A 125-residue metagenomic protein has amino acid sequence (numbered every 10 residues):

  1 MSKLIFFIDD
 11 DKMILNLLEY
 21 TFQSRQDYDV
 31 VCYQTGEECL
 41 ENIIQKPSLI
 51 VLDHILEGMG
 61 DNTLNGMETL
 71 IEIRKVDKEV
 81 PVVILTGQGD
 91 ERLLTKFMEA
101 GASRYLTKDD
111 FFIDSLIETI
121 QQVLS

Functional and structural regions predicted by a protein language model:
D9: Conserved acidic carboxylate
K12-V31: Two-component/phosphorelay signaling modules centered on CheY-like receiver
C32-L49, D53-E57, S115: Acidic, metal-coordinating helix/loop segments flanking the phosphotransfer/catalytic sites of two-component signaling
D61-K78: Short amphipathic alpha-helix used as the core "switch/output" element in two-component signaling
L64, G89-L106, D114: Alpha4 helix (beta4-alpha4-beta5 surface) of REC/receiver domains from two-component response regulators
V76, Q88-G89: Short, conserved "switch-loop" micro-motifs in signal-transduction and mechanochemical regulators
S115-S125: Receiver (REC) domain switch/output surface
